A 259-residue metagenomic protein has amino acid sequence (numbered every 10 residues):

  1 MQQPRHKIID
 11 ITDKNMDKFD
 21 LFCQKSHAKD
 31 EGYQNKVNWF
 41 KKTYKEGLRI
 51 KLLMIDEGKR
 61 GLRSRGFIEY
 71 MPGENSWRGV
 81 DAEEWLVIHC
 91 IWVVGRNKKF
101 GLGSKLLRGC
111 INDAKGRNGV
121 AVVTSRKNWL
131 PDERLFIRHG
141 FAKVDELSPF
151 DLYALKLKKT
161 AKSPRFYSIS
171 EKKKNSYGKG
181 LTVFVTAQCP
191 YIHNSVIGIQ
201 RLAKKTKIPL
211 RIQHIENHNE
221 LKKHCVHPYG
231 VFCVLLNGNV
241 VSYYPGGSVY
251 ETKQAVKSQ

Functional and structural regions predicted by a protein language model:
M1-E46, I50-R60, S170-E171, C189-Y191 (+1 more regions): Short amphipathic alpha-helix that is part of the acyltransferase structural core
L52, R60-E74, V87, W92: Conserved beta-strand in the GNAT
G79-G95: Conserved acetyl-CoA binding element of GNAT-fold acetyltransferases
V93, K99-N112, R138: Conserved acetyl-CoA-binding loop-helix of GNAT-fold acetyltransferases
A114-K127: Conserved GNAT acetyl-CoA-binding A-motif
R126-P149: Conserved active-site alpha-helix within GNAT-family acetyltransferase domains
P149-K173: C-terminal "cap" of GNAT-fold acetyltransferases
G238-Q259: Non-catalytic, surface beta->alpha helical segment in thiol-disulfide oxidoreductase systems
